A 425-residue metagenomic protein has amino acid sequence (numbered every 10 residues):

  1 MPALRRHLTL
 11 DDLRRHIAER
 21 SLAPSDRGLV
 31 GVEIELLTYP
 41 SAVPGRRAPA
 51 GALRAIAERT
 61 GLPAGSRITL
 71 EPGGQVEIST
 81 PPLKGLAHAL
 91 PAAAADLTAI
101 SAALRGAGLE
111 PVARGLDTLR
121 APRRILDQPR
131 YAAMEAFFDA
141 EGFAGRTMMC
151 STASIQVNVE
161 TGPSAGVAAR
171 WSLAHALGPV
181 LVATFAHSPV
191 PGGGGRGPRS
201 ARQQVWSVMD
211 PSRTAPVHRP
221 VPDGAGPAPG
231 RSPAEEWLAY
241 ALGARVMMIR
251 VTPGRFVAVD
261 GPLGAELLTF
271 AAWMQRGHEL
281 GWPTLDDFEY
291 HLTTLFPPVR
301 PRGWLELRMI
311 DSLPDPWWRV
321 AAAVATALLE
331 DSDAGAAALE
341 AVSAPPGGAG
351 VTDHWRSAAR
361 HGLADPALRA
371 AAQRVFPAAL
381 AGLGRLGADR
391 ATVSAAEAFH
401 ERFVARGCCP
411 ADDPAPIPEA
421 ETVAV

Functional and structural regions predicted by a protein language model:
M1-G145, S151, A186, G303 (+2 more regions): Terminal catalytic/cofactor-binding subdomain
L36, V157, L307: Conserved, mostly hydrophobic/aromatic
I78, M248, E306-R308: Short, aliphatic-rich beta-strand segments
G85, G162, L313: Glycine-/small-residue-rich active-site loops that bind phosphorylated ligands and cofactors
L116-G142, M148-Q156, E160-R300: Loop-rich catalytic cores of soluble enzymes, especially ATP-dependent carboxylate-amine ligases and other
L263-G347: Long, well-ordered mid-to-C-terminal structural blocks that present hydrophobic/aromatic surfaces
